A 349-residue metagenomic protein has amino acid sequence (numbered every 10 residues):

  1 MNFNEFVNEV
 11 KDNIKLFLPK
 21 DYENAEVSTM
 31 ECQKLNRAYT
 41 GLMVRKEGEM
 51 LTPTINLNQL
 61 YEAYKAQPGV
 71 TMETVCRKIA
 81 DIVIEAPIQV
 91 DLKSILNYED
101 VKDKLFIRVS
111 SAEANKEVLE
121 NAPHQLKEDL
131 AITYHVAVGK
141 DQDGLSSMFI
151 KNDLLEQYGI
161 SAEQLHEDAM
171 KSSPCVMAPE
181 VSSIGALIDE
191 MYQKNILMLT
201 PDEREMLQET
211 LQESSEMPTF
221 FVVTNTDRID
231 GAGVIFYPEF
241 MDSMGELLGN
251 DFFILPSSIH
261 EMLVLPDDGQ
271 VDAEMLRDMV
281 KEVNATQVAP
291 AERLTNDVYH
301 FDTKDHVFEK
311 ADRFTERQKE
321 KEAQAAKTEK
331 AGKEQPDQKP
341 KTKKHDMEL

Functional and structural regions predicted by a protein language model:
M1-N36: N-terminal alpha-helical "arm" segments
N2-F3, P19, V70-R77, A285-Q287: Basic, alpha-helical nucleic-acid-binding regions used in initiation and control of genome expression
S28-V222: Charged, alpha-helical interface segments at or near domain boundaries
A232-G245: Short amphipathic alpha-helix segments
N250-I254: A short linear hydrophobic-aromatic micro-motif
S257-L263, D267-L294: C-terminal structured domain segments
K281-Q318: TerminUS-proximal long segments
A325-L349: Non-Sec secretion/translocation targeting segments of pathogen effectors
